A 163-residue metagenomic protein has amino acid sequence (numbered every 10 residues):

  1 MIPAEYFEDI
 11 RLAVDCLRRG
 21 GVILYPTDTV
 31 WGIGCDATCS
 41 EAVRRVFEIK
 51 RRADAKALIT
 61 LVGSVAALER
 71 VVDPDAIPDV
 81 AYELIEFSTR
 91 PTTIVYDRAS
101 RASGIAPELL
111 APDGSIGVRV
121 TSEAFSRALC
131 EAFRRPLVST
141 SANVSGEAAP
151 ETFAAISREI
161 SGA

Functional and structural regions predicted by a protein language model:
M1-A163: Active-site-adjacent structural elements in enzyme catalytic cores
